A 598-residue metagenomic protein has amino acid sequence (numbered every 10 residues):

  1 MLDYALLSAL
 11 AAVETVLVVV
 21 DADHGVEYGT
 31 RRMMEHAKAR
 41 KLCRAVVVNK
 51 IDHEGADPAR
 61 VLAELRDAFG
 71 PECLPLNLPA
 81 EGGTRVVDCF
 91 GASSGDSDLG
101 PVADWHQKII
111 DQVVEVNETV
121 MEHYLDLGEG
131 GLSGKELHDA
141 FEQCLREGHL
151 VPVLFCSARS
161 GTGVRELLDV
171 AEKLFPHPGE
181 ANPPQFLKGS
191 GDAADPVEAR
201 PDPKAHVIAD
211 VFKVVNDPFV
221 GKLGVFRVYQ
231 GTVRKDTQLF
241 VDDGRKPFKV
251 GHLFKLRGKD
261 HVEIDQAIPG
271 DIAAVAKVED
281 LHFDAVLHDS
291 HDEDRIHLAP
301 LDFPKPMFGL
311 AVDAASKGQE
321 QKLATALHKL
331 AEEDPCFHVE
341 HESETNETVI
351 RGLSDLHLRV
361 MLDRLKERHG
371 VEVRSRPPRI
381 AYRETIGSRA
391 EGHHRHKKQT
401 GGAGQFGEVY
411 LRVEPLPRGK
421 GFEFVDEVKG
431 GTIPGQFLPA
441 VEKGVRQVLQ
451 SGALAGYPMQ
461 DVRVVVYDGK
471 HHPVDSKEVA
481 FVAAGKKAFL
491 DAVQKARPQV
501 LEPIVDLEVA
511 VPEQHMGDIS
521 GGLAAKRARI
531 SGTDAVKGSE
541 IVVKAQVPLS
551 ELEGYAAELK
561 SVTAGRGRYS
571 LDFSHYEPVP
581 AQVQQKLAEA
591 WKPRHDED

Functional and structural regions predicted by a protein language model:
M1-D598: Structural and coupling elements of P-loop NTPases
